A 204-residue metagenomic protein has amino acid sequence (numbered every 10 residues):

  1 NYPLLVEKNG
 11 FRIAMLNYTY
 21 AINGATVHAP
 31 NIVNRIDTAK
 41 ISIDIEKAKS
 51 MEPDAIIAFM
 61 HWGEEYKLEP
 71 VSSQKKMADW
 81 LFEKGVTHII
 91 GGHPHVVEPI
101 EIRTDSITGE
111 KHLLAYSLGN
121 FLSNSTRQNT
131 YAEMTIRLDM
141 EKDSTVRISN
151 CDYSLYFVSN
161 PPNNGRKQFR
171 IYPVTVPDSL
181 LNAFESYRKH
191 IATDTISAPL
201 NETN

Functional and structural regions predicted by a protein language model:
N1-N204: Acidic, metal/ion-coordinating pockets
